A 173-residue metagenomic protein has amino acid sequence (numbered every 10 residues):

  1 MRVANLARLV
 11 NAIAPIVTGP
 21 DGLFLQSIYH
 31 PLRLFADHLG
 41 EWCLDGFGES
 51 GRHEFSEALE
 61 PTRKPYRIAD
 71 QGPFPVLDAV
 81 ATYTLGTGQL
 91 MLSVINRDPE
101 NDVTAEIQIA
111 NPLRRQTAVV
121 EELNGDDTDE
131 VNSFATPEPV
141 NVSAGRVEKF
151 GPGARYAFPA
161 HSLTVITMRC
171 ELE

Functional and structural regions predicted by a protein language model:
M1-D78, G86: Aromatic/acidic polysaccharide-binding cleft in carbohydrate-active enzymes
A4, L32, L92, V120 (+1 more regions): Conserved, mostly hydrophobic/aromatic
N5-R8, P20, F47-G48, V94-D98 (+3 more regions): Active-site proximal loops enriched in glycine and acidic residues that flank catalytic Cys/His/Asp and coordinate
V10-I16, E54-F55, Q89-L90, P99-D102 (+2 more regions): Flexible loop/turn segments at secondary-structure boundaries
R67, V94, G153-Y156: Beta-strand-rich interaction surfaces with strong enrichment in secreted/lumenal proteins
G72-R114, V120, T164-T167: Carbohydrate-binding surface patches
L113-Y156: Acidic, Ser/Thr/Pro-rich beta/coil linker or hinge segments at domain junctions
F150-E173: Beta-strand-rich recognition/accessory modules
